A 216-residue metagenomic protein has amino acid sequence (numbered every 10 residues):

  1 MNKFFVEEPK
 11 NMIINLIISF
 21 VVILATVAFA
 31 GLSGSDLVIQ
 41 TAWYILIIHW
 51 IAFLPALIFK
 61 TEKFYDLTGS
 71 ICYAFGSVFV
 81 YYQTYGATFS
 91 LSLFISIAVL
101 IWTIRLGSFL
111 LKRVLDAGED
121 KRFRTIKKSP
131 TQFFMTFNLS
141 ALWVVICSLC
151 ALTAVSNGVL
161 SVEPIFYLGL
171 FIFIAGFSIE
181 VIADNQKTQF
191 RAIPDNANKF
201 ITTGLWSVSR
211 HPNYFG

Functional and structural regions predicted by a protein language model:
M1-T203, R210-G216: Membrane-anchoring alpha-helices and their flanking helix-loop junctions
